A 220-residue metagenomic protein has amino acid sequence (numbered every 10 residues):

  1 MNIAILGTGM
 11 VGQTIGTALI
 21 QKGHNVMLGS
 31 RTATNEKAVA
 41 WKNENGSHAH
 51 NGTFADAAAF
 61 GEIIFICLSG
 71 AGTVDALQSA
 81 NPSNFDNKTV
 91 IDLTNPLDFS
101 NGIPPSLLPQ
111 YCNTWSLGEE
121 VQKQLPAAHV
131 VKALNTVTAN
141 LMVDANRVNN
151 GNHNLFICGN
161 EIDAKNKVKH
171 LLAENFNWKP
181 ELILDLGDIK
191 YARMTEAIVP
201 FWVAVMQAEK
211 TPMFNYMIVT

Functional and structural regions predicted by a protein language model:
M1-E44: NAD(P)+-binding Rossmann beta1-loop-alpha1 motif at the extreme N-terminus of oxidoreductases
G23, F60-E62, A128: Short, well-ordered alpha-helix to beta-strand connector turns
G46-I91, N95-I103: Rossmann-like NAD(P)-binding element
N51, H129-N135, L182-L186: General beta-strand structural signal in soluble alpha/beta enzymes
G72, T94-L97, V137-T138, E161-I162 (+1 more regions): Glycine-rich beta-alpha junction loops
T94-N140, A145-R147: Rossmann-fold NAD(P)-binding glycine/threonine-rich loop
N152-T220: Active-site-lining helix/loop region of Rossmann-like oxidoreductase modules
